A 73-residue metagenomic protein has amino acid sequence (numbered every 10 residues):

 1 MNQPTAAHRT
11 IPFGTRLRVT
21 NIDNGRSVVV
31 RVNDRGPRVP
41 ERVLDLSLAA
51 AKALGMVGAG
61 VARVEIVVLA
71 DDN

Functional and structural regions predicted by a protein language model:
M1-N73: Secreted/periplasmic proteins
